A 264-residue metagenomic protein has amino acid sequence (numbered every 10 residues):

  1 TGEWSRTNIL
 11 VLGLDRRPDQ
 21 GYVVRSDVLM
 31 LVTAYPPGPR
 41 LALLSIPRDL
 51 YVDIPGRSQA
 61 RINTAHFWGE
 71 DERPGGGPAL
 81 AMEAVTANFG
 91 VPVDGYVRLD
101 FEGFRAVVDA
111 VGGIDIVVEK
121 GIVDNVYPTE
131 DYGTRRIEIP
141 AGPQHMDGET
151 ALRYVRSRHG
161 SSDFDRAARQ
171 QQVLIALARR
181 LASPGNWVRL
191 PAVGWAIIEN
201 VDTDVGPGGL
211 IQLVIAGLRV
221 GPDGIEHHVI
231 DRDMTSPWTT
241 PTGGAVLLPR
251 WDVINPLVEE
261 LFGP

Functional and structural regions predicted by a protein language model:
T1-P264: Non-catalytic, solvent-exposed segments at the cell envelope interface
